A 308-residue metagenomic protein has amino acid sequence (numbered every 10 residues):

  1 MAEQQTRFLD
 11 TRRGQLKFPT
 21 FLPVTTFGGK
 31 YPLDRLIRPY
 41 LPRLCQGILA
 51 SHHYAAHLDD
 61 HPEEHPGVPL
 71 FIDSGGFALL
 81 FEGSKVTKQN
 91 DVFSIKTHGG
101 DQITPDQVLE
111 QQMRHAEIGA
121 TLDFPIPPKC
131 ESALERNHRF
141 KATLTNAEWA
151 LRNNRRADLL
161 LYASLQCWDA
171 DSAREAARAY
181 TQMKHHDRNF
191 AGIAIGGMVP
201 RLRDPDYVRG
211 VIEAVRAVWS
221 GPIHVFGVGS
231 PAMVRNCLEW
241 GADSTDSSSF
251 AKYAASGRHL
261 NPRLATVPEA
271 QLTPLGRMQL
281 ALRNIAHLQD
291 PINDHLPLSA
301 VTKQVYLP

Functional and structural regions predicted by a protein language model:
M1-R155, D290, K303-P308: Non-catalytic, usually N-terminal nucleic-acid engagement modules in DNA/RNA processing proteins
R156-L307: Glycine-rich phosphate/ribose-binding loops and adjacent secondary-structure elements that form binding surfaces
